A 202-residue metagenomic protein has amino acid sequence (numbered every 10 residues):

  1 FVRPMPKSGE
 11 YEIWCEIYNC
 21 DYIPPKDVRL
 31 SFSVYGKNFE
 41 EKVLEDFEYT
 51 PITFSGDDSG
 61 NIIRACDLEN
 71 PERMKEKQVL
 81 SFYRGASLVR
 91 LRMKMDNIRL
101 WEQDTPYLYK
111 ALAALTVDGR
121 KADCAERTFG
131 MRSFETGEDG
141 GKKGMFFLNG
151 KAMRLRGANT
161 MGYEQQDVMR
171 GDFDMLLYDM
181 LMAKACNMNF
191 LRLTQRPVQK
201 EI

Functional and structural regions predicted by a protein language model:
F1-T194, V198-E201: Secreted/periplasmic carbohydrate-active enzymes, especially glycoside hydrolases
